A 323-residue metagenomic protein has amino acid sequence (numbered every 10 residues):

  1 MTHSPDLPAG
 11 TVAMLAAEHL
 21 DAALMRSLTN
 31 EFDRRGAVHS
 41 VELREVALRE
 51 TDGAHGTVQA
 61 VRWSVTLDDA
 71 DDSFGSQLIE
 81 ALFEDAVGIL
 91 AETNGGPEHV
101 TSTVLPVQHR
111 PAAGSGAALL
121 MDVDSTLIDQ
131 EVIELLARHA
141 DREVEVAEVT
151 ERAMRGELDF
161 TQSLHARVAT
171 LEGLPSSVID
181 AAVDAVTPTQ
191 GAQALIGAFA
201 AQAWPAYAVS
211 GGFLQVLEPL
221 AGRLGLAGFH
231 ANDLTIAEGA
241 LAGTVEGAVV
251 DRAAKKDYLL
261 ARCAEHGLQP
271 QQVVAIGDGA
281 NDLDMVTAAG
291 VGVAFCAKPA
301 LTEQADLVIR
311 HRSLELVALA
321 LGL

Functional and structural regions predicted by a protein language model:
M1-D6, A181-V291, F295-L323: C-terminal cap/substrate-recognition subdomain and adjoining C-terminal extension of metal-dependent phosphatase-like
M1-M121: Non-catalytic pre-domain segments flanking phosphatase-related domains
S27, L78-A81, D85, E145-E148 (+6 more regions): Exposed alpha-helical structural elements
T57, R110-S115, V123-L234, A253 (+1 more regions): Alpha-helical substrate-recognition element adjacent to the catalytic core
M121-V123, F295: Catalytic metal- and UDP-sugar-binding loop of GT-A-like glycosyltransferases, i.e., residues flanking the conserved
